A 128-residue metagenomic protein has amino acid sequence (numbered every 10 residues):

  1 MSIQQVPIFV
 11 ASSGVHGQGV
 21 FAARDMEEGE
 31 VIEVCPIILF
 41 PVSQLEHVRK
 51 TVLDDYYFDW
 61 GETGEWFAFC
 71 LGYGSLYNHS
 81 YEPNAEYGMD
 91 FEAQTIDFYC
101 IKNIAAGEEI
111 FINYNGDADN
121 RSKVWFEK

Functional and structural regions predicted by a protein language model:
M1-K128: Conserved catalytic SET/PR domain of SAM-dependent protein methyltransferases, capturing the structural core that binds
